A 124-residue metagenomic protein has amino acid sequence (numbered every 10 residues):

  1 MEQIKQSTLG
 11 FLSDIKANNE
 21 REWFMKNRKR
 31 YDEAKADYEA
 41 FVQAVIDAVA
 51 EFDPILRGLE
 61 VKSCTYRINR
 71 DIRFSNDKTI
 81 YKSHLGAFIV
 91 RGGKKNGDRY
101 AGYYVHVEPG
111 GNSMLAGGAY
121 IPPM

Functional and structural regions predicted by a protein language model:
M1-I4, S13, I55-G58, A119-P122: Short, exposed beta-strand "edge-strand" segments with a Pro/Gly-rich flavor and a Y/T-containing core
M1-M25: Short, charged, low-complexity amphipathic alpha-helix
I4, K16-A17, Y31-A34, S113: Short linear sequence motifs
F11, N27-R30, A116: Short, hydrophobic/aromatic alpha-helical segments in well-folded domains
R28, D32-D77: Gly/Pro-rich turn-and-neighbor structural signature
D71-M124: Aromatic- and glycine-enriched beta-alpha-beta binding-site module
